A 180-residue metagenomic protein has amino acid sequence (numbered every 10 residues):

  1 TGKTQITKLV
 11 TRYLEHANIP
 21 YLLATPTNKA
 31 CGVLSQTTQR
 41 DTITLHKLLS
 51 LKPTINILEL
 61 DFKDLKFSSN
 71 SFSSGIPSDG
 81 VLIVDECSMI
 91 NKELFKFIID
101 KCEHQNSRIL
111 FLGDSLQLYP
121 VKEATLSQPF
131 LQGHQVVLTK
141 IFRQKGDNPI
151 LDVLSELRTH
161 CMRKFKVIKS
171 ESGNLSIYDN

Functional and structural regions predicted by a protein language model:
T1, S115-N180: Conserved helicase motor core of P-loop NTPases
T1-T4, A24: Conserved phosphate/pyrophosphate-binding and hydrolysis machinery centered on Walker-type P-loop NTPases, extending
I6, V10: Hydrophobic positions on the alpha1 helix immediately C-terminal to the Walker A/P-loop
L14-A17, S73-I76, D100-S107, Q128-L131 (+1 more regions): Conserved catalytic network of the ASCE P-loop NTPase/AAA+ motor domain
I19-K101, K140-I141, L151, S155-R163 (+1 more regions): Conserved P-loop NTPase motor core of helicases/translocases
L22, R108-L110: A structural signal for isolated positions on well-ordered beta-strands in alpha/beta enzyme cores
L82, L110-F111: Hydrophobic positions in the central parallel beta-sheet of the AAA+
D85-E86, G113-S115: Walker B catalytic acidic pair
